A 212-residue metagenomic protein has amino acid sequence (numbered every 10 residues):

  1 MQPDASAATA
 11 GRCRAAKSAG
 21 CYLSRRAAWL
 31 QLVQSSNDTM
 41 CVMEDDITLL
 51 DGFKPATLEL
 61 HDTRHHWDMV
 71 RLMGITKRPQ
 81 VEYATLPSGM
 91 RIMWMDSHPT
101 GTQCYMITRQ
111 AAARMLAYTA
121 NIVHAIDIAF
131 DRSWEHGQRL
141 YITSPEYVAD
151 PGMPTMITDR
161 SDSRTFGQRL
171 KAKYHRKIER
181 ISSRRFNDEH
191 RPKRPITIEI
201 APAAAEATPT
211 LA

Functional and structural regions predicted by a protein language model:
M1-M43, I47-A212: An acidic/histidine-cluster motif and surrounding catalytic segment that typifies divalent-metal-assisted enzyme active
